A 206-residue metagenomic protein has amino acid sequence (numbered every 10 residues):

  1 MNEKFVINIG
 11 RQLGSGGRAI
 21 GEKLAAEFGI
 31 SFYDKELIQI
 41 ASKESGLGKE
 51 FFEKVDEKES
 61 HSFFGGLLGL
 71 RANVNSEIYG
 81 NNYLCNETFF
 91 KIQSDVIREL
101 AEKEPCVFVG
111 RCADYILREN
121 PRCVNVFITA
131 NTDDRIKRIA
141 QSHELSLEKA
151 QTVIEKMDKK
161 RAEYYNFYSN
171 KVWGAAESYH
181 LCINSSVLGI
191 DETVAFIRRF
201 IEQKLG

Functional and structural regions predicted by a protein language model:
E3-Q12, E104: Pre-Walker A (Motif I) flank of P-loop NTPase domains
I9-E22: Glycine-rich phosphate-binding P-loop
S31-S42: Short beta-strand-centered segment that lines the nucleotide-binding/catalytic pocket of NTP-utilizing
S42-P105: ATP-dependent small-molecule kinase phosphotransfer cores that center on conserved nucleotide phosphate-binding segments
E57, H61-L67, S146-I190: Small-molecule kinase domains that catalyze NTP-dependent phosphoryl transfer to phosphate-bearing small molecules
L100, A113-E119: RNA pseudouridine synthases
E119-S142, L147-E155: Conserved phosphate-donor/acceptor-positioning beta-strand/loop module used by diverse small-molecule
